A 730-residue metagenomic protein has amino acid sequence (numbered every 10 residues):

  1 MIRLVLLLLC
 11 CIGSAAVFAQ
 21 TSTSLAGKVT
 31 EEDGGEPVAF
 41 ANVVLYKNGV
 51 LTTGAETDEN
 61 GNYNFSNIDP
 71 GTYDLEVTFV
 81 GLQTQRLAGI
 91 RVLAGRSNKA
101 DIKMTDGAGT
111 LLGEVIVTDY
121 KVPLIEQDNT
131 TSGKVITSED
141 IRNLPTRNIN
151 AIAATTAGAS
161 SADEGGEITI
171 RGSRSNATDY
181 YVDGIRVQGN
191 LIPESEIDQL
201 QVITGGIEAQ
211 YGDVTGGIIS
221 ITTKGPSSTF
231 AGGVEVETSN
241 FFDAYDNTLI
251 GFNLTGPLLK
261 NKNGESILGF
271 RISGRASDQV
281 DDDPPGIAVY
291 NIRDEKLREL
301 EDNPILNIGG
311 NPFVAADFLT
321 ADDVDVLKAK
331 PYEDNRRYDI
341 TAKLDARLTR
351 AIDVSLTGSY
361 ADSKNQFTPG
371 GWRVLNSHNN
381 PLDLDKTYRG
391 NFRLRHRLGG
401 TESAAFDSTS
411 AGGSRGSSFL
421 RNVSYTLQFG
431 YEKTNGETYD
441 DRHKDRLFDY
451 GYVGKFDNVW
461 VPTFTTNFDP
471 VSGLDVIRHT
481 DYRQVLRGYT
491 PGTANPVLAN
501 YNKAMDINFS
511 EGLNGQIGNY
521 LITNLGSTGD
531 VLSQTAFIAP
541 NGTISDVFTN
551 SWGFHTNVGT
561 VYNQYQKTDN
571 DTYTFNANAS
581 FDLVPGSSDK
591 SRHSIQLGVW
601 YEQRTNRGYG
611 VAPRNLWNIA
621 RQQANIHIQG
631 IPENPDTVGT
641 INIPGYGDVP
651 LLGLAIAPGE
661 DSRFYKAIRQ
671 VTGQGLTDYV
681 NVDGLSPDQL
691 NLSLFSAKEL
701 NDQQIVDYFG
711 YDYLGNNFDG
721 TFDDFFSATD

Functional and structural regions predicted by a protein language model:
V17-E114, Y120: Periplasm-facing N-terminal accessory domains of Gram-negative outer-membrane beta-barrel systems
G71, A108, N176, S228 (+8 more regions): Short coil turns and loop connectors of transmembrane beta-barrels in diderm outer membranes and organellar homologs
T72, N148, G165, V214-G216 (+6 more regions): Transmembrane beta-barrel architecture of outer-membrane proteins
Q83, I90-K99, E114-E208, I218 (+2 more regions): Periplasmic N-terminal accessory/gating domains of Gram-negative outer-membrane beta-barrel systems
Y120, T222, E235-S239, S273-S277 (+3 more regions): Outer-membrane beta-barrel pore domains and translocons
Q199-I207, I218, T223-L259, S273-A276 (+1 more regions): Short strand-turn segments of transmembrane beta-barrel domains in outer membranes, especially the first one or two
Y245-P369, L382-L398, V423-Y425, F429-G430: Transmembrane beta-barrel wall of Gram-negative outer-membrane proteins
A361-D730: Replace "related TpsB outer-membrane translocases also match" with "some related outer-membrane beta-barrels such as
